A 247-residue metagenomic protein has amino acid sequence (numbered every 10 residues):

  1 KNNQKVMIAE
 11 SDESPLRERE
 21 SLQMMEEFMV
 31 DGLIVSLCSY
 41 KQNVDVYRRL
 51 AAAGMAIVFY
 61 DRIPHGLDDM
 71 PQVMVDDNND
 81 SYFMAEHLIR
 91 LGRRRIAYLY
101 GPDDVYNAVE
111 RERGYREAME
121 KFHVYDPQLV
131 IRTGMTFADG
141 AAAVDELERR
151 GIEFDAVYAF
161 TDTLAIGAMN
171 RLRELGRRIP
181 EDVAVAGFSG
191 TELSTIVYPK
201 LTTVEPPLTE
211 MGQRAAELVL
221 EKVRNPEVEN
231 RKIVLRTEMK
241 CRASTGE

Functional and structural regions predicted by a protein language model:
K1-I8, L16-M29, V44, A51-E247: Bacterial carbohydrate/catabolite-sensing allosteric modules
D12, C38, I63: Short beta-to-alpha linker loops that shape the active-site pocket of alpha/beta-hydrolase fold enzymes
L33: Intrinsically disordered, low-complexity polar regions and short flexible loop motifs
S36-D45: Short, flexible, glycine-rich and Lys/Arg-enriched loop motifs at helix boundaries that contact anionic partners
